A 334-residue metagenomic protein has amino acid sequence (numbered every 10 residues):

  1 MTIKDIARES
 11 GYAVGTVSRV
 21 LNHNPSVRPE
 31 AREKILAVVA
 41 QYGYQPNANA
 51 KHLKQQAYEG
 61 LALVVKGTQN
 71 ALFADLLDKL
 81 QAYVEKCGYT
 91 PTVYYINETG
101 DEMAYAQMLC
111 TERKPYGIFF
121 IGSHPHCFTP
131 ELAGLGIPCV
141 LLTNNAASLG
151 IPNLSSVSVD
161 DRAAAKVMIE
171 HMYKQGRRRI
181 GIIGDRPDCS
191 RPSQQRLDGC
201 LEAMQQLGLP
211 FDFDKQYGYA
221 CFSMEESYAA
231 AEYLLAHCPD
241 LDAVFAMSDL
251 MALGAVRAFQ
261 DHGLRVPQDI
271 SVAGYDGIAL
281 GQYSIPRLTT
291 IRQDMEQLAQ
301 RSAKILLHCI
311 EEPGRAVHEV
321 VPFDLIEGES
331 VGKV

Functional and structural regions predicted by a protein language model:
M1-Y58: N-terminal helix-turn-helix DNA-binding module of bacterial transcription factors
Y42, E112-K114, Q175, L234-D240: Glycine-rich phosphate-binding loop signature in dinucleotide/nucleotide-binding domains
Q56-E170, A236: Alpha-helical recognition/docking segments in bacterial nutrient-uptake and carbohydrate-utilization systems
V65-D75, V93-D101, S156-V167, I183-Q205 (+5 more regions): Hinge/beta->alpha junction and helix N-cap segments in small-molecule ligand-binding domains
K114-I121, G181-G184, Y217, C238-S248 (+1 more regions): Periplasmic-binding protein-like
L154, A229-V334: Flexible loop/turn connectors
R179, F211-Q216, V266-S271: Short acidic capping loops at alpha-helix termini that bridge into adjacent secondary structure
